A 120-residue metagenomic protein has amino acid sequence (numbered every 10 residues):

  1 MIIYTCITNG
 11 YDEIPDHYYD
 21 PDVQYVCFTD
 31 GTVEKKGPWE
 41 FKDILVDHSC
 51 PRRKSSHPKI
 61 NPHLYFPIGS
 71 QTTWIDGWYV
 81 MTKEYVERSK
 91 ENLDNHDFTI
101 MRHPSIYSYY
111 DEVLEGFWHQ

Functional and structural regions predicted by a protein language model:
M1-S56, Y65-G69: N-terminal anchoring/stem segment of glycosyltransferases
I14-H17, P62, Y85-S89: A short acidic, amphipathic alpha-helical/loop segment
D20, C50-R53, N61, I100-H103 (+1 more regions): Extended interaction regions within the primary functional domain
K42-I44, I75, Y109-H119: Cell wall/extracellular polymer interaction/catalysis modules
R53-N61, E87, W118-Q120: Short acidic (Asp/Glu) patches
T72: Short aromatic/hydrophobic "clamp" motif used to bind/position activated sugar donors
D76-V80: The conserved acidic donor/metal-binding loop of glycosyltransferases
M81-F117: Conserved donor-nucleotide/metal-binding helix-loop-beta segment in metal-dependent transferases, i.e., the alpha-helix
